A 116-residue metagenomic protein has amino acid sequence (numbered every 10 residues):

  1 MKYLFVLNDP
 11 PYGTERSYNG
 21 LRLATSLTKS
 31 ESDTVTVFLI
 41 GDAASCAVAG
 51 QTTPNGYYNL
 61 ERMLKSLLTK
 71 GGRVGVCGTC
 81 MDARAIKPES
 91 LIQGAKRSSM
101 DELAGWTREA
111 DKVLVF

Functional and structural regions predicted by a protein language model:
F5-Y18, A47-T52: Short, glycine-rich nucleotide/cofactor-binding loops
S17-S30, V37: Histidine-anchored nucleotide/phosphate-binding helix
A24, V35-G41, V74-C80: Short internal beta-strands
K29-A47: Small/aliphatic-rich secondary-structure junction motif
G50-N55, L91-Q93: Short glycine-enriched, charge-decorated loop/helix-capping segments at active-site entrances that position
T53-C80: A glycine-rich helix N-cap at a beta->alpha junction
A83-F116: C-terminal structural segments of small proteins and small subunits
